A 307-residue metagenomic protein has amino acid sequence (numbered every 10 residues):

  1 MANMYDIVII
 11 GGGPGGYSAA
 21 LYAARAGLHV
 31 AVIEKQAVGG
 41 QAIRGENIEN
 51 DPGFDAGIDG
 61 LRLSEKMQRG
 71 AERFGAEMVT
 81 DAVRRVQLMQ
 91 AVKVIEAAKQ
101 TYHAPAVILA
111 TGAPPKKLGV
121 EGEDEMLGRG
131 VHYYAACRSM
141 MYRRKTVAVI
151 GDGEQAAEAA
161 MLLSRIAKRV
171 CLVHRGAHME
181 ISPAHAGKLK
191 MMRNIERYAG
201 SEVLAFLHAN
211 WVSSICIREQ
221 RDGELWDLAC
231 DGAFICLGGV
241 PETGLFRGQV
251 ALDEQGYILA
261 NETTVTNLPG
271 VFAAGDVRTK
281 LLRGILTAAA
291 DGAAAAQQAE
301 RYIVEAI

Functional and structural regions predicted by a protein language model:
M4-D6, T80, R143-K145, G200 (+1 more regions): Phosphate-coordination loops involved in phosphoryl transfer and adenosine-cofactor binding
Y5-F74, G151, A157-S182, D253: Beta1-alpha1 glycine-rich phosphate/pyrophosphate-binding loop at the start of Rossmann-like nucleotide-binding domains
A20-Y22, R44, G119-G122, A160-L162 (+3 more regions): Short amphipathic alpha-helical segments
A71-M89, V94-E96, Y102, R165-N261 (+1 more regions): A Rossmann-like FAD-binding core segment of flavoenzymes
T101-H208: Predominantly flavin-linked oxidoreductase catalytic cores and closely associated redox partners
G119, E125-M141, C236-T287, D291-A294 (+1 more regions): FAD-site-proximal beta/loop scaffold in flavoenzymes
